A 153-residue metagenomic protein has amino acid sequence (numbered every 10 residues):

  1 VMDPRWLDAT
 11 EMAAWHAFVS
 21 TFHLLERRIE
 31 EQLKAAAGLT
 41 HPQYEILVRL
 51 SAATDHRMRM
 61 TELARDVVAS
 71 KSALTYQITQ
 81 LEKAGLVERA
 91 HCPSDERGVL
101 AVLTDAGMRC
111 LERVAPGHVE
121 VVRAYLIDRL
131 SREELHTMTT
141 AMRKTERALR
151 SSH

Functional and structural regions predicted by a protein language model:
V1-A37, A84, H136: N-terminal leader segment of winged-helix/HTH proteins
V1-A9, R132-H153: C-terminal regulatory/oligomerization modules of transcriptional regulators
V19, V48-D55, A115, R143: Short, locally clustered residues in the helix-turn-helix/winged-helix DNA-binding domain
H23, R27-S70: N-terminal helix-turn-helix DNA-binding core of bacterial DNA-binding proteins
L25, I29, V67, C110 (+2 more regions): Alpha-helical linker/hinge and terminal dimerization helices associated with HTH transcriptional regulators
M60, I78-T79: Short, hydrophobic-biased segments on the C-terminal half of alpha helices that form "recognition helices"
T79-T137: Charged, amphipathic alpha-helical coiled-coil/dimerization segments
